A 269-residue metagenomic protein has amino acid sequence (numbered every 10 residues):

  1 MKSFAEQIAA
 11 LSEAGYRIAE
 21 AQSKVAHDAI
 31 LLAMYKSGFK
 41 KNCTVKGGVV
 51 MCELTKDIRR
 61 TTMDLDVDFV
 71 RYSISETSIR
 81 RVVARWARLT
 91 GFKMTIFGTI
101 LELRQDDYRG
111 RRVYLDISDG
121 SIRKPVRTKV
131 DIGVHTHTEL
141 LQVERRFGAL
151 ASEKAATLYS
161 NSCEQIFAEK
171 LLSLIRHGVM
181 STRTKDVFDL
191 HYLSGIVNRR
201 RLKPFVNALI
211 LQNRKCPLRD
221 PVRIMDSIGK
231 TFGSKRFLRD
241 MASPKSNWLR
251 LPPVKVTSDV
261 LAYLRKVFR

Functional and structural regions predicted by a protein language model:
M1-C43, E53-R269: Structured mid-to-C-terminal alpha-helical surface segments
V45-V49: Glycine-rich beta-strand-to-loop/alpha-helix junction loops that act as flexible
